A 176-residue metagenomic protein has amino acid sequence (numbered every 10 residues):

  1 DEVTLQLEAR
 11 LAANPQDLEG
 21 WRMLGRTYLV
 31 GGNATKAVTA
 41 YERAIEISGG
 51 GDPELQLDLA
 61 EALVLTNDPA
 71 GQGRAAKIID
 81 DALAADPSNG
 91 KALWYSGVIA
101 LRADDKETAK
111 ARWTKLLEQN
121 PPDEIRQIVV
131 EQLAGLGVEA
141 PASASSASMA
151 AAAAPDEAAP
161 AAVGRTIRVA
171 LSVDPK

Functional and structural regions predicted by a protein language model:
L5-E8, A12, E42, D80 (+1 more regions): Alpha-solenoid helical repeat scaffolds
A12-Q16, G49-G50, P87, D104 (+1 more regions): Short coil turns that delineate tetratricopeptide repeat
E19-M23, T39, P53-D58, Q72-G73 (+3 more regions): Alpha-solenoid helical repeat scaffolds
M23-D86: Alpha-helical adaptor scaffolds
V30, L65-D68, R102, Q132-E139: Register position in tetratricopeptide repeats
I45, L101-E124, E131-A134: TPR/TPR-like (Sel1-like) alpha-helical repeat modules
A150-I167: Beta-strand-rich domain onsets/edges
V169-K176: Short amphipathic, basic-aromatic surface patches that mediate peripheral association with negatively charged
